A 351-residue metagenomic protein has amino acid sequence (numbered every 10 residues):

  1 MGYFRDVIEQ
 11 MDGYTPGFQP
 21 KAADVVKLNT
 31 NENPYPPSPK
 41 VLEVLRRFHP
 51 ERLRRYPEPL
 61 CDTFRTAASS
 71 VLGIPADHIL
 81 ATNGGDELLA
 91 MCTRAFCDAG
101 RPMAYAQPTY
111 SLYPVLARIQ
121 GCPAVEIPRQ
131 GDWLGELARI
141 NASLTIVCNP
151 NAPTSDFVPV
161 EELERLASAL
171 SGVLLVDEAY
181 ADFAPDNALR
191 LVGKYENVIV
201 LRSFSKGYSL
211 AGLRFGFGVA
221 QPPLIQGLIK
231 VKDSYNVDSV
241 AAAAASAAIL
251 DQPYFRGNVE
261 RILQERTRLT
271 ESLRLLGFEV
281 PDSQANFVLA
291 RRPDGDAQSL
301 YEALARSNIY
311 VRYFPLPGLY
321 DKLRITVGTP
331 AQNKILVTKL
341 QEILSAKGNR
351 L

Functional and structural regions predicted by a protein language model:
M1-R55, N141: N-terminal "arm"/small-domain region of PLP-dependent enzymes with the aminotransferase-like
L60, N197-P281: PLP-dependent aminotransferase class I/II
D62-P102, Q120, D294: Phosphate-binding glycine-rich loop
A95-C148: PLP-dependent aminotransferase-like
V125-D182: Active-site phosphate-binding strand-loop segment of PLP-dependent enzymes
E161, A303-S307, R312, L316-L351: PLP-dependent enzyme catalytic core of the Aspartate aminotransferase-like
L263, L275-S307: Conserved PLP-binding catalytic core of the aspartate aminotransferase-like
